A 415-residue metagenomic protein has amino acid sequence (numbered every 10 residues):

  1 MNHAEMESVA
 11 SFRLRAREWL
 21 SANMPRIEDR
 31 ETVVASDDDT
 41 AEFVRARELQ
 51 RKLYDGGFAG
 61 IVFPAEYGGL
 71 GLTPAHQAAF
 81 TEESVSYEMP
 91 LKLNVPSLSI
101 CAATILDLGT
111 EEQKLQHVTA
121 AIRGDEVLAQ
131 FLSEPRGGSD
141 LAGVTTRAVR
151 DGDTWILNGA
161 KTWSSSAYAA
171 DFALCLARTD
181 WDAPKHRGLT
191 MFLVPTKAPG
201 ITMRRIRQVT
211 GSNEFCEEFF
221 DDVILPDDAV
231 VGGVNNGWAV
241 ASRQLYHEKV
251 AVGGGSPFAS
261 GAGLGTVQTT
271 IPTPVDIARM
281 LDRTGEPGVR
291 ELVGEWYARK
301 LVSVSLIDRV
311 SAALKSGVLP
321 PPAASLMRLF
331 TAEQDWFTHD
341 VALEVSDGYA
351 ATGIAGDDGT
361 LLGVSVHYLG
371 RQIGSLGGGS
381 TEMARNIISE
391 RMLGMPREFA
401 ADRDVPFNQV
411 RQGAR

Functional and structural regions predicted by a protein language model:
M1-L93, Q116-A120, R290-G294, I354 (+3 more regions): Amphipathic, small/basic residue-rich leader segments at the start of a protein or domain
N2, A75, A79-F80, V240-R243 (+2 more regions): Glycine-rich phosphate/cofactor-binding loops in nucleotide/flavin-utilizing enzymes
H3, E7, F12, I201-V304 (+2 more regions): Glycine-rich beta->alpha junctions and the first turn(s) of the following alpha-helix
E28-D37, D282, P287-R290, L301-G359: C-terminal helix-coil-helix/basic helical segment that borders enzyme active sites and/or dimer interfaces and provides
R47-D125, S166-F172, K300, I307 (+3 more regions): Internal helix-loop-helix
G124-L132, L176: A short, Trp-centered hydrophobic/proline-enriched beta-strand micro-motif
T146-V149: A structural signal for short hydrophobic beta-strand segments in well-ordered beta-sheet cores
D153-T154, N158-R204: A short core secondary-structure module
